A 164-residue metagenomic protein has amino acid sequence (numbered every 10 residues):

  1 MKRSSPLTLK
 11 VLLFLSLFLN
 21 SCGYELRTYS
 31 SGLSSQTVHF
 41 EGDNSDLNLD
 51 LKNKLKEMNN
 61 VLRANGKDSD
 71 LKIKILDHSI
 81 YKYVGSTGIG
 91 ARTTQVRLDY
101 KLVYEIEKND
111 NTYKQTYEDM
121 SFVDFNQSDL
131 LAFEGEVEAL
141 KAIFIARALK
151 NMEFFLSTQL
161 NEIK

Functional and structural regions predicted by a protein language model:
K2-R3, L7, L17-N60, L160-K164: A structural "domain/chain start" motif
S31-L33, G66-D68, A91-R97: Short coil/turn motifs at beta-sheet boundaries
L55, N59, I106-D110, N151-L160: Sec/Tat-exported extracytoplasmic proteins
N60-D70: Short acidic low-complexity segments
K72-T116, V123-E138: Surface-exposed short loop/turn segments
L131-K164: C-terminal/domain-edge helix-coil "capping" segments
